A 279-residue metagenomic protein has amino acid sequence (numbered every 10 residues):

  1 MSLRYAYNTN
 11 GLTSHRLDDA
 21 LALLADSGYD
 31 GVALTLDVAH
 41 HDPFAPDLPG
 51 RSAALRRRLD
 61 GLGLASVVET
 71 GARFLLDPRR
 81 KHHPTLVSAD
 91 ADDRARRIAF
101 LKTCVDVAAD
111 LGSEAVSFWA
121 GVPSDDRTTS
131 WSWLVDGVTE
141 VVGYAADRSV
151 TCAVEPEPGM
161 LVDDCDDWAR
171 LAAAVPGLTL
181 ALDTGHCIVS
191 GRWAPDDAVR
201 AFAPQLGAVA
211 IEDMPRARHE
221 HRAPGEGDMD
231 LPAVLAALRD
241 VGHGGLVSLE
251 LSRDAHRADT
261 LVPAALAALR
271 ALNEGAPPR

Functional and structural regions predicted by a protein language model:
M1-A6, T13-D30, A54, D60 (+6 more regions): Histidine-acidic metal/acid-base catalytic patches
M1-C104, A109, A146, L266-R279: N-terminal pre-domain/capping segments
G11-T13, L36-V38, A72-F74, A120-S124 (+4 more regions): Active-site-proximal loop/turn and secondary-structure-junction residues that shape catalytic pockets, frequently
D18-D19, G61, L75-T179, R279: Active-site acidic/histidine proton-transfer and metal-coordination neighborhood in alpha/beta enzyme cores
A39-P43, P78, T85-V87, S124-T128 (+2 more regions): A short acidic, helix-capping loop that chelates divalent metal ions and anchors anionic groups
F44, L48-R51, D90-R97, R127-S130 (+5 more regions): Residue-level preference for long, well-ordered alpha-helices that form the structural scaffold of enzyme catalytic
A65, T151, G244: Conserved H-loop
